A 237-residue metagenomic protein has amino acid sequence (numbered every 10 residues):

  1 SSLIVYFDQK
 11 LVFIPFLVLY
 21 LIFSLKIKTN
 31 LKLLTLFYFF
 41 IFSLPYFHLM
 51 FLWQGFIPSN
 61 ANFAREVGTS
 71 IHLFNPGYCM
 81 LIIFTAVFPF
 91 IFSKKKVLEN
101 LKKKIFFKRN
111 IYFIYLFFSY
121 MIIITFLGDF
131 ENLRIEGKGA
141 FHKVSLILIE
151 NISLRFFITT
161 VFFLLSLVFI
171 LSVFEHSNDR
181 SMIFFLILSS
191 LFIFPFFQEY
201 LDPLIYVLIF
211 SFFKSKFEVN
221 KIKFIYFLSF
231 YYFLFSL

Functional and structural regions predicted by a protein language model:
S1, V18, L164-V168, M182-S190 (+2 more regions): Hydrophobic, membrane-inserted alpha-helices
S1-D8, P15-Y20, Y38-L44, F185-F192: Membrane-interface alpha helices of multi-pass inner-membrane proteins
L3, F13-L25, P89-I91, L204-S211: Hydrophobic transmembrane alpha-helices of multi-pass, membrane-embedded glycosylation machinery
F13, Y78-A86, K143-L167, S190 (+1 more regions): Hydrophobic/aromatic-rich transmembrane helices and adjacent perimembrane loops
F16, L21-S24, N30-H142, F235-S236: Membrane-lumen/periplasm interface segments of specific transmembrane helices in polyprenyl phosphate-linked
I22-L34, I91-I105, V168-S177, F212-L228: Membrane-interface junctions at the ends of membrane-embedded or membrane-associated helices
F106-F118, D179-L186, F217-L237: Signature aromatic-anchored transmembrane alpha helix within multi-pass, membrane-resident enzymes that catalyze glycan
Y120-F185: Flexible internal linker/loop segments at domain or repeat junctions
